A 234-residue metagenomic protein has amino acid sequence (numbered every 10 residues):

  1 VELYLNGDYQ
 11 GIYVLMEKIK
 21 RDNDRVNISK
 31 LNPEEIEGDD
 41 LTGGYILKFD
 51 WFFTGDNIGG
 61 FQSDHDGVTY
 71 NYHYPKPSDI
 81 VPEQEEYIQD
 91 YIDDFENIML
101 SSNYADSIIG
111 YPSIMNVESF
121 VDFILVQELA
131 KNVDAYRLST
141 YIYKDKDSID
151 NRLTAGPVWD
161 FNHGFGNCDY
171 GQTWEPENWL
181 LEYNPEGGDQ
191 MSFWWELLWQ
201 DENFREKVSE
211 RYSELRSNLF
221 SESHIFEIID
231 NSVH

Functional and structural regions predicted by a protein language model:
V1-H234: Phosphate/dinucleotide-binding and metal-coordinating scaffold of catalytic cores in nucleotide-dependent enzymes
